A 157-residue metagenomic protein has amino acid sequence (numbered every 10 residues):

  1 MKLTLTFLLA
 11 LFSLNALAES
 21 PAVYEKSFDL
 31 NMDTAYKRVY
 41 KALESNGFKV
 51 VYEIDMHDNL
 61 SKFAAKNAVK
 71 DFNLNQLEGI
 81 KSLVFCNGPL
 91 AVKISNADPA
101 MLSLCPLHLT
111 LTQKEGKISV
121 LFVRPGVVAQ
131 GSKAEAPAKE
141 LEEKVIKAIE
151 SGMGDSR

Functional and structural regions predicted by a protein language model:
M1-L5: Positively charged n-region of N-terminal signal peptides that target proteins for export
F7-A10: Intrinsically disordered, low-complexity, mixed-charge
S13-N15: N-terminal signal peptide c-region/cleavage motif recognized by signal peptidases
A18-G47, Y52-H57: Terminal, regulation- and interaction-focused segments at domain boundaries
E25-S27, S82-V84, T110, S119-L121: Soluble periplasmic/extracytoplasmic beta-strand elements of cell-envelope proteins
Y52-L104: Compact, glycine-rich, soluble single-domain proteins
C105-G131, E135: Beta-strand/loop substructures that line and gate deep hydrophobic ligand-binding cavities in soluble
P125-R157: C-terminal partner/receptor-binding element of secreted or periplasmic proteins
